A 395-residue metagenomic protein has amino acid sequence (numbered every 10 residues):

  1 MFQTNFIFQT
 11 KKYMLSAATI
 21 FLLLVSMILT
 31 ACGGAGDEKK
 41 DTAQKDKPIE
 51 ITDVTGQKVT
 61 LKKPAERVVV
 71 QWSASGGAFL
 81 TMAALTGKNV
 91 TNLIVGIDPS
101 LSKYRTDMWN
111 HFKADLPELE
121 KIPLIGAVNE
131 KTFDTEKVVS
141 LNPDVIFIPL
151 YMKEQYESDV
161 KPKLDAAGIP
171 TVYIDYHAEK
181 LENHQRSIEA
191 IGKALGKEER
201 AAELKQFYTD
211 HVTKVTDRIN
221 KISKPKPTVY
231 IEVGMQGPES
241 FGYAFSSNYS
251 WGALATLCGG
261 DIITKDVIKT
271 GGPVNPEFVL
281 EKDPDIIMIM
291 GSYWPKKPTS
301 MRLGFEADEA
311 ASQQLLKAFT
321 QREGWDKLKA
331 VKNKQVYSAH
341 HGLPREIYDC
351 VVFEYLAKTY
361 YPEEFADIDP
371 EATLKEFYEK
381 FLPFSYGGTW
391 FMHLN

Functional and structural regions predicted by a protein language model:
Q3-T19: Bacterial N-terminal signal peptides that target proteins for export
L22-L24: Hydrophobic alpha-helical transmembrane signal-anchor segments
I28-A31: C-terminal motif of bacterial Sec signal peptides marking the signal peptidase cleavage site
G33-N395: N-terminal ligand-binding lobe of clamshell/alpha-beta domains
